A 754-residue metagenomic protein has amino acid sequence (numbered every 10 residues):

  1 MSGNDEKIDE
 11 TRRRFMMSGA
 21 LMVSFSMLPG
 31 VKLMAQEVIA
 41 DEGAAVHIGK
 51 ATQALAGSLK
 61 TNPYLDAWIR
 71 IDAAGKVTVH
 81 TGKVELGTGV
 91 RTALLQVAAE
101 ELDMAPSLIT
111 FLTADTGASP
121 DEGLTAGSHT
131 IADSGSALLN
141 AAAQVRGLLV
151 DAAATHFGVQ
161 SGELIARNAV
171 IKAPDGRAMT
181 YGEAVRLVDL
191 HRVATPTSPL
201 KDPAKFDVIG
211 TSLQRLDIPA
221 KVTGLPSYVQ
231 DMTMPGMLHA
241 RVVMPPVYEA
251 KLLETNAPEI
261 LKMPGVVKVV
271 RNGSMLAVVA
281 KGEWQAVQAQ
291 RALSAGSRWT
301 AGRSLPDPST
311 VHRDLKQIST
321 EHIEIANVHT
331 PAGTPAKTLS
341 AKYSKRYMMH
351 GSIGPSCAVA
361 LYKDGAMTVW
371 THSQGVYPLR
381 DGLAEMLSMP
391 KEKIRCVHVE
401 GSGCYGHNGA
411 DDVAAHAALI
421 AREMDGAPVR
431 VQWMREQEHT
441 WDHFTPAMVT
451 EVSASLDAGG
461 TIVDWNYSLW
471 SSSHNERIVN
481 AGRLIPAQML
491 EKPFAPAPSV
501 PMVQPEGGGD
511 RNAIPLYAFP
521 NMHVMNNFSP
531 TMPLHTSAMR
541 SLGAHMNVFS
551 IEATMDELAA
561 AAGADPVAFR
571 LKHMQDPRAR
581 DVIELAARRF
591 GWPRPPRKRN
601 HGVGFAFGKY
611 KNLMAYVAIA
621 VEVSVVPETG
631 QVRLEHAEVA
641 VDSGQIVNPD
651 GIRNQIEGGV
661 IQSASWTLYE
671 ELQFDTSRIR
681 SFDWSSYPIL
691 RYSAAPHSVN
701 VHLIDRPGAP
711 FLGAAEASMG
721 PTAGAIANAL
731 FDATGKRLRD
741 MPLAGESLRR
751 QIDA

Functional and structural regions predicted by a protein language model:
S2-A640, Y692, S698-H702, F731-D740 (+1 more regions): Structural alpha/beta core scaffold segments of enzyme domains
R540-L542, H702-S718: Amphipathic, heptad-repeat alpha-helical segments used for oligomerization and assembly
G644-V647: Cytochrome P450 core scaffold surrounding the K-helix E-X-X-R motif and the conserved "meander" helix-loop region
I652, F674-R691, L712-A715: Hydrophobic alpha-helical bundle architecture
E671: Active-site loop/lid in soluble adenylation, ligation, and acyl-transfer enzymes
A714-D732: C-terminal substrate/ligand-recognition segments
